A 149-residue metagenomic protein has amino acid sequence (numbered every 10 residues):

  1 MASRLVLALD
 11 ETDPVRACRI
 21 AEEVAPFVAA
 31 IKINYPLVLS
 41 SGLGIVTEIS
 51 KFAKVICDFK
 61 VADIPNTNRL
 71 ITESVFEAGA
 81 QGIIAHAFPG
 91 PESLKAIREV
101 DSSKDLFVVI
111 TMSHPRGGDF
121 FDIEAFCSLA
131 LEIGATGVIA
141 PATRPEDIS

Functional and structural regions predicted by a protein language model:
M1-D13: N-terminal basic/disordered segments at the start of proteins
A2-L5, P65-S149: Conserved anion-binding
L9, I33-Y35, F59: Short glycine-centered, acidic/aromatic-flanked micro-motifs in structured strand/loop junctions that mark active-site
D13, K60, S113: Short, glycine/serine-rich, charged loops/turns that create anion-binding and catalytic segments at active sites
P14-C18, E23-G44, D63-N68, S74-G90: Active-site beta->alpha loop and helix N-cap motifs at the rims of alpha/beta catalytic domains
E22, T47, S128: Active-site phosphate/pyrophosphate- and oxyanion-stabilizing loops and adjacent acidic/basic residues in soluble
P26, S50-K51, E77, E132: Residues at the C-terminal ends
L39-F59, A96-V109, I148-S149: Alpha-helix-loop-beta-strand connector modules within alpha/beta enzyme cores
